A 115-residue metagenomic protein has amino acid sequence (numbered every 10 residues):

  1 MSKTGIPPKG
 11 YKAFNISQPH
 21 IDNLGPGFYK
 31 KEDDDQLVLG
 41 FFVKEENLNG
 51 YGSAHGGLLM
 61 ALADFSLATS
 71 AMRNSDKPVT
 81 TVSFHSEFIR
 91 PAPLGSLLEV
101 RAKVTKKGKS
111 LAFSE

Functional and structural regions predicted by a protein language model:
M1-E115: Terminal targeting signals and extreme-terminal segments of soluble enzymes
